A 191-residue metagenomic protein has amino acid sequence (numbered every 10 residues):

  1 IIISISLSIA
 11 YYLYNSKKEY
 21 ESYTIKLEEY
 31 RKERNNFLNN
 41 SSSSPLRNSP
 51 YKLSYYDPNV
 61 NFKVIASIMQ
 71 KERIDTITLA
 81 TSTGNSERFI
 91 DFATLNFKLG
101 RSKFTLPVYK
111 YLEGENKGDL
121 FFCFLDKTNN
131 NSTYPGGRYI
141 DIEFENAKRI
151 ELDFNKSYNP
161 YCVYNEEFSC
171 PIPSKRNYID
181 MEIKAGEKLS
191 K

Functional and structural regions predicted by a protein language model:
I1-Y12: Hydrophobic membrane-insertion alpha-helices, especially the h-region of bacterial N-terminal signal peptides
N15-E29: Ser/Thr/Pro/Gly-rich low-complexity linker/stalk segments immediately outside membranes or between
E21, N159-K191: Extended, aromatic/histidine-rich regions of cofactor-dependent oxidoreductases associated with respiratory
E33-E87, D91: N-terminal secretory signal peptides
M69, G100, L125-K127, N155-S157 (+1 more regions): Solvent-exposed coil/turn segments that connect beta secondary-structure elements in extracytoplasmic/periplasmic
I74-G136: Mid-length scaffold segments of soluble, non-membrane domains
F122-Y158: Acidic, glycine-rich flexible loop segments
